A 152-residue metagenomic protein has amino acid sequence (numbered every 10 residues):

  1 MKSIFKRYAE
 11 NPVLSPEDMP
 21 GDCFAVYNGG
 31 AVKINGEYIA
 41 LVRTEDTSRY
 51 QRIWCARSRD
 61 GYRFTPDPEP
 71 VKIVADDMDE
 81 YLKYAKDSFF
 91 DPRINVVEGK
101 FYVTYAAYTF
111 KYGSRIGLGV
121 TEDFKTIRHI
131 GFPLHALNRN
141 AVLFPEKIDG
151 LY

Functional and structural regions predicted by a protein language model:
M1-F24, N28-D87, N95-Y152: Beta-rich carbohydrate-recognition and catalytic domains
P92: Active-site lining segments of carbohydrate-active enzymes
